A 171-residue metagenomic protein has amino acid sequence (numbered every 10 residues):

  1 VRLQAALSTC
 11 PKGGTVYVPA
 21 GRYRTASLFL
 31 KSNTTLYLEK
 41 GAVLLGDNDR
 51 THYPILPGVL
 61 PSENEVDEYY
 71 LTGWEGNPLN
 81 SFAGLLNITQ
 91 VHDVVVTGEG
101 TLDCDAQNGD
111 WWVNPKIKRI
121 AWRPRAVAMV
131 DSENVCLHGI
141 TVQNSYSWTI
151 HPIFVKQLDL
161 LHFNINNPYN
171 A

Functional and structural regions predicted by a protein language model:
V1-A171: Extracellular/periplasmic carbohydrate-active domains that bind, remodel, or depolymerize complex polysaccharides
